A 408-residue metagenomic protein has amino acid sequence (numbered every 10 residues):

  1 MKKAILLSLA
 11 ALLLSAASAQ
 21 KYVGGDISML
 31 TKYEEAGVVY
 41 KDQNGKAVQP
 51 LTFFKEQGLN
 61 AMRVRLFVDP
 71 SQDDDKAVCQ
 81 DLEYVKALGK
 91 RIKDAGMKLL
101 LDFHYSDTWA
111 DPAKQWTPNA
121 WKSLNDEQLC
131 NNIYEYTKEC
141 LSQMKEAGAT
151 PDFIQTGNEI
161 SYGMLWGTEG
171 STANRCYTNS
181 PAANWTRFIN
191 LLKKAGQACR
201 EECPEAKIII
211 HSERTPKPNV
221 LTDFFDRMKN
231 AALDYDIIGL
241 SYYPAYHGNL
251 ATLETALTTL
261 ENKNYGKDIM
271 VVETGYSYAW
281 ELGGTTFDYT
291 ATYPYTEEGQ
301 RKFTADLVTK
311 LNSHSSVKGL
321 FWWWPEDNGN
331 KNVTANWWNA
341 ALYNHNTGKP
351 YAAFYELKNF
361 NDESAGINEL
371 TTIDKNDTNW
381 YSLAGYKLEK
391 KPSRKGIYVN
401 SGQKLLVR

Functional and structural regions predicted by a protein language model:
L6, A10-S18: Hydrophobic h-region of N-terminal signal peptides that target proteins for export in Gram-negative bacteria
Q20-F53: Boundary/entry segment of secreted carbohydrate-active catalytic domains
Y33-E34, V38-G45, D69-E83, S161-M164 (+3 more regions): Acidic-and-aromatic substrate-binding clefts and catalytic sites of carbohydrate-active enzymes
N44, V48-L51, K55, T186 (+4 more regions): Glycoside hydrolase catalytic-domain groove-lining segments
F53-E213: Substrate-binding cleft and catalytic face of glycoside hydrolase catalytic domains, especially the flexible beta-alpha
A173-N174, T255, T259, K263 (+1 more regions): Aromatic-rich peripheral "rim/lid" segments of glycoside hydrolase catalytic domains that contact and position glycan
D362-A384: Residue-level detector of functionally pivotal "anchor" positions at catalytic/ligand-binding pockets or at interdomain
I397-R408: C-terminal tail/sorting-segment detector
